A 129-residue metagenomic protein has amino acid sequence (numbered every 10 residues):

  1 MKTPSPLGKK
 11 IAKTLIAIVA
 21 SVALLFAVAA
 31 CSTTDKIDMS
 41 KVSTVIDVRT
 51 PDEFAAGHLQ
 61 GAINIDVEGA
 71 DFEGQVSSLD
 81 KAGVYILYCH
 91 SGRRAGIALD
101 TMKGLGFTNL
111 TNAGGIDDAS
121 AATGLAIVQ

Functional and structural regions predicted by a protein language model:
K2-L7, L15-V19, L24-S43, P51-G83 (+1 more regions): Rhodanese-like catalytic fold shared by cysteine-dependent sulfurtransferases and DSP/PTP-type phosphatases
Y88: Short, surface-exposed ligand- or partner-binding patches at beta-edge/loop junctions that are enriched in aromatics
